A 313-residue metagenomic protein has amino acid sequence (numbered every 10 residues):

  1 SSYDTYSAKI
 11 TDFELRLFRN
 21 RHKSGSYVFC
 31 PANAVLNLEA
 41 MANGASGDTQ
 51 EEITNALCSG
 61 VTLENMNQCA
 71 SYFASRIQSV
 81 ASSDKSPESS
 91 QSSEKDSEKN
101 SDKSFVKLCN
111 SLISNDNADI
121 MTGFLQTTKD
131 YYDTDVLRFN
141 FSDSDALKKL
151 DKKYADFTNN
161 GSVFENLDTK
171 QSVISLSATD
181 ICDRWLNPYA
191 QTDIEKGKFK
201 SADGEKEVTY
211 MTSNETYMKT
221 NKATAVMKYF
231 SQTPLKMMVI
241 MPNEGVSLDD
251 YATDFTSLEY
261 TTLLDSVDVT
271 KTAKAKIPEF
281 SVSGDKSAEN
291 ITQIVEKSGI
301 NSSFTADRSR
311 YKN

Functional and structural regions predicted by a protein language model:
S1, A32-L36, Q50-A56, T127-L137 (+1 more regions): Acidic/histidine-rich, surface-exposed loop or edge segments in extracytoplasmic proteins
S1-I53, L63, R184, Y210: Flexible propeptides and autoinhibitory/regulatory segments associated with cysteine proteases
S24, E64-E244, D268-N313: Non-catalytic, conformational "gating/processing" segments within enzyme and secreted inhibitor domains
C30, M121-T122, T256: A diffuse structural propensity rather than consistent per-protein peaks
I53-L57, Y189-K196, D249-L258: Short Gly/aromatic-enriched secondary-structure transition segments
S59-V61: M16/MPP (pitrilysin/insulinase) zinc-metallopeptidase core fold and M16-derived inactive scaffolds
P242-V269: Internal alpha/beta scaffold segment
